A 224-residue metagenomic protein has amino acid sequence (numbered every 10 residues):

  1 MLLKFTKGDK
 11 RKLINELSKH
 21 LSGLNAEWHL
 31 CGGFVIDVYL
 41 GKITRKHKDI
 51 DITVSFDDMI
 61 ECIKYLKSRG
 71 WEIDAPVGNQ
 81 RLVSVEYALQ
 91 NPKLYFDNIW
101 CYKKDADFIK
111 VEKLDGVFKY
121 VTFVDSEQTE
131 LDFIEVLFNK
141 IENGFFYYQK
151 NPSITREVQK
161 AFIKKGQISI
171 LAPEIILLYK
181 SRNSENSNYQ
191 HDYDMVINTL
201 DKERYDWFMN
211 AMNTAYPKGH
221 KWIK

Functional and structural regions predicted by a protein language model:
M1-K224: Compositionally biased terminal segments of proteins
